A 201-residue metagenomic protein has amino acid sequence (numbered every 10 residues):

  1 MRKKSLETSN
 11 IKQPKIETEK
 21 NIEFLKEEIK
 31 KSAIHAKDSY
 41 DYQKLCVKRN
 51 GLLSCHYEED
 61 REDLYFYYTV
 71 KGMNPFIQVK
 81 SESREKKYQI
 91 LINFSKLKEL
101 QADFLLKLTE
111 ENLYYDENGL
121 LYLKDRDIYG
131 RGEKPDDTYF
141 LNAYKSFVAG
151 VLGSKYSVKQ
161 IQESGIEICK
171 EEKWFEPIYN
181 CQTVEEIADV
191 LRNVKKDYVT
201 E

Functional and structural regions predicted by a protein language model:
K4-K12: Juxta-kinase regulatory segment immediately upstream of eukaryotic protein kinase catalytic domains
Q13-P14, N21-L91: Conserved structural core of kinase catalytic domains
E17-E23, D136-L141: Short, surface-exposed loop and linker segments with low hydrophobicity and enrichment for Pro/Ser/Thr
Q43-R49, L91-A102, Y144-L152: Hydrophobic, Leu/Ile/Phe/Ala-enriched alpha-helical segments that form helix-helix packing faces
K96-D125: Catalytic-loop of the protein kinase fold
D116-T200: C-lobe/activation-segment region of protein kinase-like
